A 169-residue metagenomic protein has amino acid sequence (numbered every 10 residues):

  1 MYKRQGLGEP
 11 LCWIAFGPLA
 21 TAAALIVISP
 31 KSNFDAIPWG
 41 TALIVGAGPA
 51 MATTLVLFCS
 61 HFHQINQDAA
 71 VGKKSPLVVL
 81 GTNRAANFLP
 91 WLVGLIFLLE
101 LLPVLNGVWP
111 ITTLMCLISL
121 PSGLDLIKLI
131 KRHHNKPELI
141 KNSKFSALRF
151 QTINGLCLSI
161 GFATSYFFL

Functional and structural regions predicted by a protein language model:
Y2-N33: Intramembrane alpha-helical segments
K3-Q5, L57, H61, I65-N66 (+1 more regions): C-terminal ends of transmembrane helices
L11, L126-G155: Interfacial loop-to-transmembrane junctions
C12-A22, A86-L101, T152-L158: Core segments of transmembrane alpha-helices that mediate helix-helix packing or line hydrophobic substrate/ligand
D35-C59: Membrane-embedded alpha-helical segments that form the functional core of polytopic membrane enzymes, especially those
I37-T41, W91-E138: Transmembrane helix-loop-helix
A50-G94: Solvent-exposed interhelical
I160-L169: Juxtamembrane boundary at the C-terminal end of a transmembrane helix
